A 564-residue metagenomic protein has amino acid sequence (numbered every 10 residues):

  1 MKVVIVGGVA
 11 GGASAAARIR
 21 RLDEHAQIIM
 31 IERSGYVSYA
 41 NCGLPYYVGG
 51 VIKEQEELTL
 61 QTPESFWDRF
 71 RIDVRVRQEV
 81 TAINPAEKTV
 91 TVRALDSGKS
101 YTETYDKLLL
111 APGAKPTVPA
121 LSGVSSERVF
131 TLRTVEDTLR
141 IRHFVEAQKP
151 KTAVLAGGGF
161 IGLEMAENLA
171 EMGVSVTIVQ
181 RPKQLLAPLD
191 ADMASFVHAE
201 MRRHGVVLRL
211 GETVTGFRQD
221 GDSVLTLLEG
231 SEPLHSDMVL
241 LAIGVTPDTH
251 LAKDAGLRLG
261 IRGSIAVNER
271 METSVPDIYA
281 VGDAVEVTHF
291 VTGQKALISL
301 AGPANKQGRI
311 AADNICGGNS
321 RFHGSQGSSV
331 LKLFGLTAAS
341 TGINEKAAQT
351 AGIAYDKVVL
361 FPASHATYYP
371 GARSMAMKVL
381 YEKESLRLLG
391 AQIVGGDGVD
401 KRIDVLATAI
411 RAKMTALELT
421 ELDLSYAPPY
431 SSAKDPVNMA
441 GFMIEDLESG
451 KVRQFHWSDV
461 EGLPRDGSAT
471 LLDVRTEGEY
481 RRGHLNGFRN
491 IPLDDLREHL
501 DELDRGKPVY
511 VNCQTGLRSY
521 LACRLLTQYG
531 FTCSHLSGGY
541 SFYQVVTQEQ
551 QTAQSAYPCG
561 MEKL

Functional and structural regions predicted by a protein language model:
M1, A284-D397, P428-S432, P436-G462 (+1 more regions): Mid-to-C-terminal Rossmann-like scaffold of FAD/NAD(P)H-dependent oxidoreductases
M1-R77, A166-L189, S328, K401 (+3 more regions): Beta1-alpha1 glycine-rich phosphate/pyrophosphate-binding loop at the start of Rossmann-like nucleotide-binding domains
V6, E103-G113, A156, L234-G244 (+2 more regions): Short hydrophobic core segments
H25-Q27, R69, R75-D96, E103 (+2 more regions): A Rossmann-like FAD-binding core segment of flavoenzymes
T59, T152-A153, F160-R218, I298-A304 (+3 more regions): Rossmann-like dinucleotide-binding cores of NAD(P)H-dependent redox enzymes
L110-M172, V207, V267-E269, R489-L493 (+1 more regions): Glycine-rich dinucleotide-binding loop and its adjacent helix/turn
S125-K149, P233-I310, V405, A409: FAD-site-proximal beta/loop scaffold in flavoenzymes
L417-P428, S432-A469, E477-Y510, Q514-L564: Rhodanese-like catalytic fold shared by cysteine-dependent sulfurtransferases and DSP/PTP-type phosphatases
